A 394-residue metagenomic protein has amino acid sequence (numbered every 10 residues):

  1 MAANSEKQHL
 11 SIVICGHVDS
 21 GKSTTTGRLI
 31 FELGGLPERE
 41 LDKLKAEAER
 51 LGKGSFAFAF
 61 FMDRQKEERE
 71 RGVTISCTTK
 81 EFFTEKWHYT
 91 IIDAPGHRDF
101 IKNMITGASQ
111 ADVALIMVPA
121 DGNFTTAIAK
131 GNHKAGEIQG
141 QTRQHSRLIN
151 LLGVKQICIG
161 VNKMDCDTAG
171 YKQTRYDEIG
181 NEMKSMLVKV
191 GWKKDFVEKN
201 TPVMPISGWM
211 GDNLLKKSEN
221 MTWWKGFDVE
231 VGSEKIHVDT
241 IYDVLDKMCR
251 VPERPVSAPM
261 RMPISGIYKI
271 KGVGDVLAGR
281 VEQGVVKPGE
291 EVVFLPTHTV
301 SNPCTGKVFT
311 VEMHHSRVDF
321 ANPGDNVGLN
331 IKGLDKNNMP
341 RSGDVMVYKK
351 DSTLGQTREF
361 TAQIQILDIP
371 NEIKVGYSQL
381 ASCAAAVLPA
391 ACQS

Functional and structural regions predicted by a protein language model:
A2-K102, A111-F124, I128-H133: P-loop NTPase switch module centered on the Walker A-proximal segment
H17, E68, G107-Q110, V285 (+3 more regions): Residue-level "contact hotspot" at macromolecular interaction interfaces
D19, T25, L44, G72 (+12 more regions): Residue-level signature of catalytic and energy-coupling elements of molecular machines, predominantly ATP/GTP-dependent
T25-L29, E40-K43, N103, Q144-L148 (+2 more regions): Alpha-helical scaffold elements adjacent to nucleotide-binding pockets in ATP/GTP-utilizing enzyme cores
P95, A381-S394: Long insertion/accessory domains within large nucleic-acid-processing enzymes
H97-R98, A120-F124, V154, K163-T168 (+3 more regions): Conserved nucleotide-binding/hydrolysis micro-motifs of P-loop NTPases
G107-A108, A114, V118-N200: Conserved C-terminal guanine-recognition region of P-loop GTPase G domains, centered on the G4
D177-P370: Conserved catalytic-core segments of large NTP-driven translation/proteostasis enzymes
